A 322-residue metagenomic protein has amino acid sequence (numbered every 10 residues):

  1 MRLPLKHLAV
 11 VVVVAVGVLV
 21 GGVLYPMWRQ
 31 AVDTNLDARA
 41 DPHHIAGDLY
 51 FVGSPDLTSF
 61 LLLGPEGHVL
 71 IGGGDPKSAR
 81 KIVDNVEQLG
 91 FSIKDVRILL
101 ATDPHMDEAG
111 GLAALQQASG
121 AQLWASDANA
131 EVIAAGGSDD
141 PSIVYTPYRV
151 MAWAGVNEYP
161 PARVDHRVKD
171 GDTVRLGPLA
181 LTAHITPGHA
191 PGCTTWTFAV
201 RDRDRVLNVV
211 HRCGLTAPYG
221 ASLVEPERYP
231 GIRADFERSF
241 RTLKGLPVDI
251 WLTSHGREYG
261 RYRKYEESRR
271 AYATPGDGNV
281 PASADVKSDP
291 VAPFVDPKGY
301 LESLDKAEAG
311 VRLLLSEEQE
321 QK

Functional and structural regions predicted by a protein language model:
R2-V13, G17-V18, V280, K287-K322: C-terminal regulatory/interaction regions
V18-V32: Membrane-interface motif at the C-terminal end of an N-terminal transmembrane signal
D33-A38, G73-K77, G136-Y145, Y219-G231: Acidic/histidine-rich helix-loop elements that form or flank divalent-metal/phosphate-binding sites at the catalytic
L36-L89, I93, W196-A217: Conserved beta-strand hairpin/beta-sheet module of binuclear metal-dependent hydrolase folds, prominently
D48, L62, G72, I82 (+7 more regions): Divalent metal-coordination and catalytic microenvironments
F51, L61-L63, V69-I71, R97-A101 (+7 more regions): Structural recognition of the beta-strand scaffold that forms the well-ordered cores of secreted hydrolase catalytic
H68, D75-K77, E158-D165, T173-L176 (+2 more regions): Metallo-beta-lactamase
K77-R80, E87-T173: Active-site HxH/HxHxD metal-binding segment of metal-dependent hydrolases
